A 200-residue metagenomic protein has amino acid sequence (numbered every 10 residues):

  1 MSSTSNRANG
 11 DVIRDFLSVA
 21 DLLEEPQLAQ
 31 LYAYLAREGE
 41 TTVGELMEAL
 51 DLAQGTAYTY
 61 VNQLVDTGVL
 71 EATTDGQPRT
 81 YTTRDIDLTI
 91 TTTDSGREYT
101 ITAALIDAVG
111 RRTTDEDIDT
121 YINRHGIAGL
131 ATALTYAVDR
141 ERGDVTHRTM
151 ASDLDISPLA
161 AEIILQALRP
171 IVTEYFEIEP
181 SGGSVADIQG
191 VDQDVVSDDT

Functional and structural regions predicted by a protein language model:
M1-L52, T56-T200: Haloarchaeal acidic low-complexity proteome signature biased toward cell-envelope/secretome components but also
